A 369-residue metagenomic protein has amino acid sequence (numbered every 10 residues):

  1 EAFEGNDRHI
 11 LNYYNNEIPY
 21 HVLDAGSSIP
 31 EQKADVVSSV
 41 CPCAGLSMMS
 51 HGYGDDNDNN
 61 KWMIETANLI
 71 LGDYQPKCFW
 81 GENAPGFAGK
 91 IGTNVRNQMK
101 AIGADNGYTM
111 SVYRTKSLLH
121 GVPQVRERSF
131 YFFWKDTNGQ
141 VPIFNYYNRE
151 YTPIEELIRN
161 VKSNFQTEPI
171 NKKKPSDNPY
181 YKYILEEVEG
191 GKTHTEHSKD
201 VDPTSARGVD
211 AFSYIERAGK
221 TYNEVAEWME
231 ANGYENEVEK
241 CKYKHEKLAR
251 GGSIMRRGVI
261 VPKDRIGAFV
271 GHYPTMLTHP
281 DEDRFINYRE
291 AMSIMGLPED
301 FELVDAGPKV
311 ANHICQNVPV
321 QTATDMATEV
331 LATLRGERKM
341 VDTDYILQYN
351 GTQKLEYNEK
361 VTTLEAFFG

Functional and structural regions predicted by a protein language model:
E1-A25: SAM cofactor-binding core of SAM-dependent methyltransferases, primarily the Rossmann-like beta-alpha-beta module
F3, S39, G81-E82: Active-site flanking residues adjacent to catalytic metal/cofactor-binding acidic residues
D7, I64, T93-N97, P179 (+2 more regions): A structural signal for well-ordered alpha-helical segments within the folded catalytic domains of diverse enzymes
L23, S38-S39, G271: Redox-cofactor binding/interface segments in oxidoreductases and associated redox assembly factors
S28-A34, C43-V259: Class I S-adenosyl-L-methionine
A34-V36, S293: Conserved oxyanion/phosphate-binding beta-strand-loop segments in alpha/beta enzyme cores
V37, Y131, C315: Short, conserved catalytic/metal-binding motifs centered on acidic residues
E196-G369: C-terminal target-recognition/interaction regions appended to catalytic cores
